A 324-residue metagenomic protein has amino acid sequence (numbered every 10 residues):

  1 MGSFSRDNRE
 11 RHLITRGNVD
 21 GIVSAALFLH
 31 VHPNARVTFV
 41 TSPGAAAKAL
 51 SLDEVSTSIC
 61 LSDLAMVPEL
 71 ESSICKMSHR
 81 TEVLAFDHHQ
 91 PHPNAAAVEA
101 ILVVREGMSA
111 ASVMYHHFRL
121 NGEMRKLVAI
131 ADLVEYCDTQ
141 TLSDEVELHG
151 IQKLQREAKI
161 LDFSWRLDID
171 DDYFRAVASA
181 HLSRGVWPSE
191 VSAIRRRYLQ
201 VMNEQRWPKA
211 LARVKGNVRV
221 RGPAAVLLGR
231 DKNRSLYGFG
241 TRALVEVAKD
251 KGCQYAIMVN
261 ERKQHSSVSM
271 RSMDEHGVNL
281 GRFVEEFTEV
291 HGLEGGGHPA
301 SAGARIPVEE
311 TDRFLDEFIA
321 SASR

Functional and structural regions predicted by a protein language model:
G2-R11, A95-P223, V247-D250: A structured phosphate/pyrophosphate-recognition subdomain
S5, H12-L13, V31, T38-F39 (+4 more regions): Catalytic phosphate/metal-binding cores of nucleic-acid and nucleotide-processing enzymes, i.e., regions that mediate
R6-E54: Anionic-ligand anchoring segments at beta-strand to alpha-helix junctions in alpha/beta enzyme folds, i.e., glycine
T15-G17, S62-M66, G229-R234: Structural motif
S24-A25, A225-R324: Glycine-rich, acidic loop segments that terminate in or are immediately followed by a histidine
F28, D63, D87, M114 (+2 more regions): Divalent metal-coordination and catalytic microenvironments
K48-S51, L70-K76, A243-E246: A short acidic, amphipathic alpha-helical/loop segment
S62-A100: Active-site cofactor/cluster-binding pocket
